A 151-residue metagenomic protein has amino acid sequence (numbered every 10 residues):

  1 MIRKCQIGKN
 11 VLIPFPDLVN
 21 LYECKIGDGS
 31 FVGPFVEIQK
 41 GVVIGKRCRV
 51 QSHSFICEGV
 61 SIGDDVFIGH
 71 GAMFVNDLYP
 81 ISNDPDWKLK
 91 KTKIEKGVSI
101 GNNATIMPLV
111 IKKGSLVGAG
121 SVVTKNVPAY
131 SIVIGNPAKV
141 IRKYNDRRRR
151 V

Functional and structural regions predicted by a protein language model:
M1-R3, I13-I26, S30-I111, N136-A138 (+1 more regions): Flexible, glycine/small-residue-enriched loop-and-beta-strand segment within the central core of proteins
V19, K125, A129-S131, K139: Glycine-centered loop/turn positions within well-structured domains that cap or flank conserved ligand/cofactor-binding
V75, G118, T124-K125, I141-K143: Conserved acidic donor-binding loop of glycosyltransferase catalytic domains
K113-L116, V122-K125, A129-Y130: Internal alpha/beta core interface subdomains
V117, G135: Conserved G/P- and acidic residue-centered "switch" motifs that form tight phosphate/ATP-binding loops in soluble
